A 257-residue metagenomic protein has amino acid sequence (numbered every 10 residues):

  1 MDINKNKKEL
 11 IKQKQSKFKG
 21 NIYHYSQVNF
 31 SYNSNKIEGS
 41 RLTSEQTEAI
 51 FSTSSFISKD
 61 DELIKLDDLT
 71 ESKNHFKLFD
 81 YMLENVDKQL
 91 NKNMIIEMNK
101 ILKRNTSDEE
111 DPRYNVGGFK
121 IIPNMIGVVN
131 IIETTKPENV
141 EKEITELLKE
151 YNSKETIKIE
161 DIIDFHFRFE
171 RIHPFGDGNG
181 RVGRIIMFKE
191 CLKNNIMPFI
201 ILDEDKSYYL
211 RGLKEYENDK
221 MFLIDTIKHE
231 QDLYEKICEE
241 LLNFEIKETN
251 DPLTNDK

Functional and structural regions predicted by a protein language model:
M1-K257: FIC/Doc superfamily catalytic core
